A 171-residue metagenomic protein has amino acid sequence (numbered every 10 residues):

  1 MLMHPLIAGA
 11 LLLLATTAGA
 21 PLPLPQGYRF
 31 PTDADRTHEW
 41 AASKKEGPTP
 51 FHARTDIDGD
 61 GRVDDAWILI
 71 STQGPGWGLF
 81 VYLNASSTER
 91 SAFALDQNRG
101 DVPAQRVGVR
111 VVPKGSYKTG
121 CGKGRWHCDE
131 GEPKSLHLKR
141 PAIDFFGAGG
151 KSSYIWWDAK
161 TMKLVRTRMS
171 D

Functional and structural regions predicted by a protein language model:
M1-M3: N-terminal secretory signal peptides that target proteins for export/translocation
P5-A15: Sec-dependent N-terminal signal peptides
T16-T55: Terminal domain-start segments
G19-Q26, G100-D171: Acidic, small-residue rich beta-repeat scaffolds with periodic aromatic anchors
A20-F30, P75-R99, S153-T161: Beta-propeller blade repeat segments, especially FG-GAP/WD-type strand-to-loop junctions in 6- to 7-bladed propeller
H52-D60, N84: Acidic, divalent-cation-chelating loop motifs in proteins
G59-L69, H137-D144: Acidic/hydrophobic-patterned starts of short beta strands in beta-sheet-rich repeat architectures
R62-D65, G76-G78, G149-S152: Short, surface-exposed coil-to-beta transition loops
